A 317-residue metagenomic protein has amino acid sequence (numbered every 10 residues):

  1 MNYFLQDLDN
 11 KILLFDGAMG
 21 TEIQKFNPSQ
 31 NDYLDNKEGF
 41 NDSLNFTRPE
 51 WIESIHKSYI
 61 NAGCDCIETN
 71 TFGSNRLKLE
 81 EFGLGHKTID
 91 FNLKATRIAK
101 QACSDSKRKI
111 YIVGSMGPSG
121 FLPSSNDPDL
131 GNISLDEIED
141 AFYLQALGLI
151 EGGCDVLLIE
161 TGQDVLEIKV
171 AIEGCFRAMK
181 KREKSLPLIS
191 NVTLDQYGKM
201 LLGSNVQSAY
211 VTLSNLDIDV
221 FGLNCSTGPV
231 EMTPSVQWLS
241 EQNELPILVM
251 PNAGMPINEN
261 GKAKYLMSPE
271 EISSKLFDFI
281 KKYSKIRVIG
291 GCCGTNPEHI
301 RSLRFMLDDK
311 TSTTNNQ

Functional and structural regions predicted by a protein language model:
M1-Q317: Domain-level signal for soluble alpha/beta catalytic cores
